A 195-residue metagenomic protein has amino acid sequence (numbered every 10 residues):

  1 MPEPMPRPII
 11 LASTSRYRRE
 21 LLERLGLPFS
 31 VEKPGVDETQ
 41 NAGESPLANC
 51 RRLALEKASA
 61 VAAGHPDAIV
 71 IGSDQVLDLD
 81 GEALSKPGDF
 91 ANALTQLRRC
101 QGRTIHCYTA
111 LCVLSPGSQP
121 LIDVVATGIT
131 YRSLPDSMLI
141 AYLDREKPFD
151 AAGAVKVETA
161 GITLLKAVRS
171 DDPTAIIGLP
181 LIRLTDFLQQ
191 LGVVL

Functional and structural regions predicted by a protein language model:
M1-P2, D37: Catalytic cores of phosphodiester-bond-cleaving enzymes
E3-I9, E44-L195: Anionic-ligand binding patches
P4-L27: N-terminal beta1-alpha1 ligand-phosphate binding loop
T14, P34, P116: Cofactor-binding loop segments of dinucleotide-utilizing enzymes, especially the Rossmann-like FAD- and NAD(P)+-binding
E20-R24, N41, A63-G64: Short loop/helix-cap segments at secondary-structure boundaries that form the rim of catalytic
G26-G43, P120-A126: Short glycine-rich, Thr/Ser-proximal phosphate-binding strand/loop in the N-terminal lobe of ATP-dependent enzymes
